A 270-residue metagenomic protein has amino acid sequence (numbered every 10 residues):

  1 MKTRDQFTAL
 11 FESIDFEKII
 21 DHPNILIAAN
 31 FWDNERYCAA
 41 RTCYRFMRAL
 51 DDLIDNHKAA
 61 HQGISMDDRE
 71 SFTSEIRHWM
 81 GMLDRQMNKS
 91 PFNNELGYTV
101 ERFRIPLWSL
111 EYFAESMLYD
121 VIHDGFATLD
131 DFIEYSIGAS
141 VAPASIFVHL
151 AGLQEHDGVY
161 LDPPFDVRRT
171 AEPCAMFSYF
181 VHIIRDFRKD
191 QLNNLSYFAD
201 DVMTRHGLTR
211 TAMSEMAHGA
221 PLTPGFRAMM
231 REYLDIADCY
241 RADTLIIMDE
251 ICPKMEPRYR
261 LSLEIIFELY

Functional and structural regions predicted by a protein language model:
M1-S178, K189-Y270: Catalytic cores of Mg2+-dependent Asp-rich isoprenoid enzymes
